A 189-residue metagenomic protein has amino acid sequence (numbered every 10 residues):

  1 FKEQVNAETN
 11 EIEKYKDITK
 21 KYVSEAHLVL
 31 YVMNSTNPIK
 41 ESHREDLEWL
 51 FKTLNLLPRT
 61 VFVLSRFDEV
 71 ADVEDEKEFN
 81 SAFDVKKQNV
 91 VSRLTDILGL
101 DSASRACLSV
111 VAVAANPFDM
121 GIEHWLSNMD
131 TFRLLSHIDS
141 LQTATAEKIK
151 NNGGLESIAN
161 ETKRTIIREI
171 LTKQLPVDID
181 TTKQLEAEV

Functional and structural regions predicted by a protein language model:
F1-G153: Globular "head" domains of long coiled-coil molecular machines
G121, D130-V189: Extended helical scaffolds that flank P-loop GTPase cores
